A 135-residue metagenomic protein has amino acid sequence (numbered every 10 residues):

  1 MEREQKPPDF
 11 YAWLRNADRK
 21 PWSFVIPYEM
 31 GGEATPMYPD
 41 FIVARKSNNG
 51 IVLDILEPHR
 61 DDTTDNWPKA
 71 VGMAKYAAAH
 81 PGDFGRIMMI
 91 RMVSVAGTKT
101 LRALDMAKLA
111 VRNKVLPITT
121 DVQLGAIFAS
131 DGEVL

Functional and structural regions predicted by a protein language model:
M1-L135: Electrostatic, structured charged patches in enzyme active sites and in nucleic-acid/phosphate-binding
